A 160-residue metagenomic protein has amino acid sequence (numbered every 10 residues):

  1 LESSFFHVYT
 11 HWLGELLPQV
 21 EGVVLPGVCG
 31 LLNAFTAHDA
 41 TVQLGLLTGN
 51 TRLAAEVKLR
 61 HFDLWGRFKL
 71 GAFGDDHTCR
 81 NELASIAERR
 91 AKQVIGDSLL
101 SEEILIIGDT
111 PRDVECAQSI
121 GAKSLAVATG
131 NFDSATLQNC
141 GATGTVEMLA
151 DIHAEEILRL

Functional and structural regions predicted by a protein language model:
E2-F6: Short, well-structured alpha-helical segments
Y9-T10: Membrane-embedded alpha-helical bundles of multi-pass transporters/translocases, especially carrier/permease families
G14-L46, R52, E56, F68: Short, acidic loop-to-helix structural element flanking the phosphoryl-transfer center in phosphate-processing enzymes
L25-V28, T48-T51, T110, G130 (+1 more regions): Helix N-cap/beta->alpha junction signal
G45, N50-I106, P111-I120: Substrate-recognition "cap/lid" segment bordering the active-site pocket of phosphatases
A72-C79, A128-F132, L149-I152: Short, acidic/turn-prone active-site loops that include or flank metal/cofactor- and phosphate-binding residues
I106-V146: Acidic, Mg2+-coordinating phosphoryl-transfer loop and its flanking beta/alpha structural elements, shared across
I152-L160: Short amphipathic alpha-helix with an adjacent loop that forms part of the alpha/beta core around
